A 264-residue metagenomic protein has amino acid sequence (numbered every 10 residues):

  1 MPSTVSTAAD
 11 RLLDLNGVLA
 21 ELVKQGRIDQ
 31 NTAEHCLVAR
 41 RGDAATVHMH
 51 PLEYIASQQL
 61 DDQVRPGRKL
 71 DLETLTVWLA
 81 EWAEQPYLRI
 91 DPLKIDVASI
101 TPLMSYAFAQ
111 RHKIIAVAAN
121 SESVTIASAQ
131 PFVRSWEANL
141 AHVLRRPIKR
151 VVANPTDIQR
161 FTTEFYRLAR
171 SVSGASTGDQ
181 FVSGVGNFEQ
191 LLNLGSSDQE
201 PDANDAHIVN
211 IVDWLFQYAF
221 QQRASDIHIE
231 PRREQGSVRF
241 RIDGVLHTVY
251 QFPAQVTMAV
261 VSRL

Functional and structural regions predicted by a protein language model:
M1-R263: N-terminal, intrinsically disordered, highly charged
